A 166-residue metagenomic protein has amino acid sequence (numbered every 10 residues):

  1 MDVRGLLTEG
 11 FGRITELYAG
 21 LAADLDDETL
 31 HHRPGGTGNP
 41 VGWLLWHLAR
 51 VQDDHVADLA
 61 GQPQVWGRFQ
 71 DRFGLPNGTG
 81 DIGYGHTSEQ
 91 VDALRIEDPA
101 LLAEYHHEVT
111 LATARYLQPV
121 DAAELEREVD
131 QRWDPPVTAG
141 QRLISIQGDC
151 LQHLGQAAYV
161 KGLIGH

Functional and structural regions predicted by a protein language model:
M1-G5: N-terminal export signals and maturation junctions of secreted/periplasmic proteins
L7-A19, D27-G85, L111, E128-H166: Short, contiguous alpha-helical
T79-L125, I144: Acidic/histidine-rich alpha-helical segments that form the ligand environment of transition-metal centers
